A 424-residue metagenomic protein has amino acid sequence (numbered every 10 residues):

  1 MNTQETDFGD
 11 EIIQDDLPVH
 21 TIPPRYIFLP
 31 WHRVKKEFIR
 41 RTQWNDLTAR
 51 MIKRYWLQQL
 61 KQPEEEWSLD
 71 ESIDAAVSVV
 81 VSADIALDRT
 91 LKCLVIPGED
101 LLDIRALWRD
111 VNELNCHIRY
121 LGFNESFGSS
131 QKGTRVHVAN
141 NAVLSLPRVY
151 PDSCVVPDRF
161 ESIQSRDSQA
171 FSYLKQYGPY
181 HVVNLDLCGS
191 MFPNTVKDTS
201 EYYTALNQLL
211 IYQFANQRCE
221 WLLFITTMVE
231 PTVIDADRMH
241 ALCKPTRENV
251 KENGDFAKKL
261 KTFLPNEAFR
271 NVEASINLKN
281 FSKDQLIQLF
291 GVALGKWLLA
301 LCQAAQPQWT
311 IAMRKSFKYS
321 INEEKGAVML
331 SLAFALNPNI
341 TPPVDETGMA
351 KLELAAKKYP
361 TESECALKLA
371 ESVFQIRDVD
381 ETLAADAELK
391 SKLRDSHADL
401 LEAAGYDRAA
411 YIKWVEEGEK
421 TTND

Functional and structural regions predicted by a protein language model:
T3, F8, I340-D424: C-terminal target-recognition/interaction regions appended to catalytic cores
G9-F171, G348, T361-A387: SAM cofactor-binding core of SAM-dependent methyltransferases, primarily the Rossmann-like beta-alpha-beta module
T90, P179-Y180, E220: Local beta-strand N-terminus motif with an aromatic residue
Q131-V136, D167-Q169, F192-Y203, A236-A241: Short, flexible/disordered intra-domain loops and linkers
Q164-R166, G189-Q213, R218-C219: A short, conserved alpha-helix within the catalytic core of class I
S168-V182: A short acidic, Gly/Pro-enriched loop at the edge of an enzyme's catalytic core that lines a small-molecule cofactor
A215-P231: Conserved beta-strand signature within the Rossmann-like core of class I S-adenosyl-L-methionine
C243-N339: A conserved mid-domain beta-alpha-beta active-site/ligand-binding segment of alpha/beta enzyme cores
